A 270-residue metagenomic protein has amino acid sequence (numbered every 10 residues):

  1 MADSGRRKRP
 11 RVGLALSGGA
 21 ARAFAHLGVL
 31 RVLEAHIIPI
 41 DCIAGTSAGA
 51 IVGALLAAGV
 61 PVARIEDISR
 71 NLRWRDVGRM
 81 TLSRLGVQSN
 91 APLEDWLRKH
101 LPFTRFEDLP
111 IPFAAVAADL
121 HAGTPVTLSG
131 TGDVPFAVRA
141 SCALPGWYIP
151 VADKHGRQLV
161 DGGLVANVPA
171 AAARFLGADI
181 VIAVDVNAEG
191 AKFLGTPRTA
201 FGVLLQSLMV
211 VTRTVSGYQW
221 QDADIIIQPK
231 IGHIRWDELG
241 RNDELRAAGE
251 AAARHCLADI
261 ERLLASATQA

Functional and structural regions predicted by a protein language model:
M1-T46, A54-A270: Patatin-like phospholipase
